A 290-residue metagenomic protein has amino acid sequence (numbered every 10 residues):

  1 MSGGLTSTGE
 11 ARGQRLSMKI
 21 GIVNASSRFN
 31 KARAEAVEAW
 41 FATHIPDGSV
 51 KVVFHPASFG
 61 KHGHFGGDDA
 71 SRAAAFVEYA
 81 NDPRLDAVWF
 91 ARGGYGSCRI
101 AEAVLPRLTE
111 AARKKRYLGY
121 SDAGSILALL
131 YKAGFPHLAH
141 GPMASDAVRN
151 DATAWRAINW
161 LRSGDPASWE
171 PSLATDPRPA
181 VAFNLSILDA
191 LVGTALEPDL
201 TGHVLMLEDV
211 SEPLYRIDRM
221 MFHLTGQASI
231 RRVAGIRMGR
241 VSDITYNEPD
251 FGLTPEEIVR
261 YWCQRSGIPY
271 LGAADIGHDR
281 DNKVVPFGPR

Functional and structural regions predicted by a protein language model:
R15-R84: ATP/NTP phosphate-donor binding region
F29, R33, P179-V210: Conserved beta-alpha junction segments in alpha/beta enzyme cores
G94-A111: Short Gly/Thr/Asp-enriched flexible loops that form oxyanion-binding sites at enzyme active sites
R107-L129, H137-M143, P269-Y270: Short, acidic/small-residue loops that bind anionic groups at enzyme active sites
G124-F135, D279-P286: Glycine-rich, charge-decorated loop segments at or immediately adjacent to ligand/cofactor-binding or catalytic sites
P136-G193: Conserved anion/nucleotide-ligand pocket segment
D199-E248, T254-P255: Internal helical hairpin/lid segments
R240-R290: ATP/nucleoside-binding phosphotransfer catalytic cores, i.e., glycine-rich phosphate-binding loops
